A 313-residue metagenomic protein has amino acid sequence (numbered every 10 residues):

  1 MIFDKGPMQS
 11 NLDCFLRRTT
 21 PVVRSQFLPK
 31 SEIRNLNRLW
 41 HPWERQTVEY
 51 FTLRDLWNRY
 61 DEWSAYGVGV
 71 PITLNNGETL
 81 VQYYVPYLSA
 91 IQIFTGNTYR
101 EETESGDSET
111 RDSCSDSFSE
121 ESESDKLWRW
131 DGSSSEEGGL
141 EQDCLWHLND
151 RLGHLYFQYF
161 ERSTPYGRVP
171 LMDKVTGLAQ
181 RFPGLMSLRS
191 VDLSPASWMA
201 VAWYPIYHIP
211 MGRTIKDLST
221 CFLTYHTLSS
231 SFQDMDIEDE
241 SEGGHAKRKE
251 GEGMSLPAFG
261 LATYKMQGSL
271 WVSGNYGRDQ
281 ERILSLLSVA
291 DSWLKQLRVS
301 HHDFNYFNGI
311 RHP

Functional and structural regions predicted by a protein language model:
M1-P313: Non-globular scaffolding segments
